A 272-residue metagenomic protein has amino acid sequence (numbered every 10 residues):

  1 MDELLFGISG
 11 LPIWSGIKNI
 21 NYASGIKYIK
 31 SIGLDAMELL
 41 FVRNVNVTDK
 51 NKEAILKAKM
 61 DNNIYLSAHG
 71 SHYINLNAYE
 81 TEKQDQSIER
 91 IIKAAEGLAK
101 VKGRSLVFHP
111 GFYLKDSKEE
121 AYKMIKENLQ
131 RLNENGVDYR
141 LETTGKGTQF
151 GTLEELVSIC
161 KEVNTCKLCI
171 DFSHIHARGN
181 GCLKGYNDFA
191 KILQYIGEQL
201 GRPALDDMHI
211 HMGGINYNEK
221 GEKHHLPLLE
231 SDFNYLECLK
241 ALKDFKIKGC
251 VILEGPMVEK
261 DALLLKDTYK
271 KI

Functional and structural regions predicted by a protein language model:
M1-K93: N-terminal pre-domain/capping segments
S9-I13, L40-N44, S71-N75, G111-Y113 (+4 more regions): Active-site beta-loop-alpha junctions enriched in small/polar residues
I17-I26, T48-L56, D116-N133, G147-N164 (+2 more regions): Distinct, well-ordered alpha-helical segments
G25-G33, N46-A68, I92-K102, Q130-N135 (+3 more regions): Acidic (Asp/Glu)-rich catalytic clusters
I29, M37, H69, L98 (+5 more regions): Conserved, mostly hydrophobic/aromatic
D61, N77-I170: Active-site acidic/histidine proton-transfer and metal-coordination neighborhood in alpha/beta enzyme cores
R131-E222: Acidic/histidine-rich catalytic cores of soluble enzymes
E259-I272: C-terminal helical cap(s) of enzyme catalytic domains, especially alpha/beta-barrels
